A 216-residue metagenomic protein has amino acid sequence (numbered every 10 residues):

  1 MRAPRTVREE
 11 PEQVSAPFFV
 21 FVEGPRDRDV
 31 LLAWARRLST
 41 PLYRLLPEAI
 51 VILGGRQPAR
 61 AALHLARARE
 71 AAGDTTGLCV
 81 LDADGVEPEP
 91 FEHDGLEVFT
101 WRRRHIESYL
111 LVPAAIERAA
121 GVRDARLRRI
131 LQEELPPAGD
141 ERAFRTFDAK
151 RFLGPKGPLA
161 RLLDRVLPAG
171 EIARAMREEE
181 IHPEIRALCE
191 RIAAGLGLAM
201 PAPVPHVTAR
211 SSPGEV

Functional and structural regions predicted by a protein language model:
M1-V216: Acidic, divalent-metal-binding catalytic cores of TOPRIM and closely related two-metal-ion phosphodiester/pyrophosphate
